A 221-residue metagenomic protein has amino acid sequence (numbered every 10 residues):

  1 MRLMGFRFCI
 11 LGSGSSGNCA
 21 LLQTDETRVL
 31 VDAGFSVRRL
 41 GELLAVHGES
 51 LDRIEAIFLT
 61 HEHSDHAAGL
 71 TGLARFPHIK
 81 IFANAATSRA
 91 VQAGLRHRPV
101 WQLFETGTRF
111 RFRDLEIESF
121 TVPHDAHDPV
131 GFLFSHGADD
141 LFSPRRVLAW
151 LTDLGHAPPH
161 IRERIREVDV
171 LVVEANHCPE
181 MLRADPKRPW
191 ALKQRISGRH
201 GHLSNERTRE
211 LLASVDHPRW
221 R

Functional and structural regions predicted by a protein language model:
M1-H47, V130-T152, V170: Conserved beta-strand hairpin/beta-sheet module of binuclear metal-dependent hydrolase folds, prominently
Q23-T27, D52, A74-R75, P144-R145 (+1 more regions): Short, surface-exposed connector motifs at secondary-structure boundaries
V31-G34, I54-E62, I81-A85, A149-T152 (+1 more regions): Active-site neighborhood of phospho(di)ester-bond hydrolases with catalytic His/Asp-centered motifs
V37-A83: Active-site metal-binding motif and surrounding structural segment of the metallo-beta-lactamase
H63-A67, S88-V91, A126-H127, H156-P159 (+1 more regions): Active-site environment of divalent metal-dependent phosphoester hydrolases
A83-R145: Metallo-beta-lactamase
W150-R162: Active-site glycine- and acidic-residue-rich loops that bind and position anionic ligands or nucleotide-like cofactors
P159-R221: Cap/insert and terminal regions of metallo-dependent hydrolase folds
